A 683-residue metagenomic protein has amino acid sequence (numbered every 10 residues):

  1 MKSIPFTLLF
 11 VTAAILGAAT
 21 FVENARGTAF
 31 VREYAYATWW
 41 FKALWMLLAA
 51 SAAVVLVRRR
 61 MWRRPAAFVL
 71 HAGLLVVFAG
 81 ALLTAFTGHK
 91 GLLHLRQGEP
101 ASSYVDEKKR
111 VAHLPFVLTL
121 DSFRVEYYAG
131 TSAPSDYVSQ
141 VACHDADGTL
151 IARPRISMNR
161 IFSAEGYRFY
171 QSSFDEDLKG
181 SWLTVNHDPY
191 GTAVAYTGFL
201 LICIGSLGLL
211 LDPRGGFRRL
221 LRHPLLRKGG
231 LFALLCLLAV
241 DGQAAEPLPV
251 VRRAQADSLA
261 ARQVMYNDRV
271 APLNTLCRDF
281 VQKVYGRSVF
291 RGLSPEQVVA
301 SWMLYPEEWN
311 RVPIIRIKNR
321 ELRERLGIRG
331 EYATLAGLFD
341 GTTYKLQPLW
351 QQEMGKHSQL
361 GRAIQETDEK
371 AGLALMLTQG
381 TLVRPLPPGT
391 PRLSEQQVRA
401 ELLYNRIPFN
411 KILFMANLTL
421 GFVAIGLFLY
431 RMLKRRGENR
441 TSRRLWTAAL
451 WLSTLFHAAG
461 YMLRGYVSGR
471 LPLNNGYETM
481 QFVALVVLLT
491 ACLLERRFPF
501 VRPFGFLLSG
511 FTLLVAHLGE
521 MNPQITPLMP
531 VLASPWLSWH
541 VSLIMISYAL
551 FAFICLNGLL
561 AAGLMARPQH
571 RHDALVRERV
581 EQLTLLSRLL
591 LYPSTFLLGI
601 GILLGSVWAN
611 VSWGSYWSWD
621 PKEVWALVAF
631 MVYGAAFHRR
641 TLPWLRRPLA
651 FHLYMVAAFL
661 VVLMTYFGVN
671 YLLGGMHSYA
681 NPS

Functional and structural regions predicted by a protein language model:
M1-S683: Solvent-exposed, non-transmembrane regions of integral membrane proteins
